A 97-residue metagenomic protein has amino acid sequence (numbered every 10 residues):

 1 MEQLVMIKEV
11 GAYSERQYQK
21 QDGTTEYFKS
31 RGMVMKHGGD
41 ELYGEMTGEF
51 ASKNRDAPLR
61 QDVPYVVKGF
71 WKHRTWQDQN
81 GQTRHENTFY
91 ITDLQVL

Functional and structural regions predicted by a protein language model:
M1-L97: Single-stranded nucleic acid-binding surfaces, predominantly the OB-fold ssDNA-binding core
